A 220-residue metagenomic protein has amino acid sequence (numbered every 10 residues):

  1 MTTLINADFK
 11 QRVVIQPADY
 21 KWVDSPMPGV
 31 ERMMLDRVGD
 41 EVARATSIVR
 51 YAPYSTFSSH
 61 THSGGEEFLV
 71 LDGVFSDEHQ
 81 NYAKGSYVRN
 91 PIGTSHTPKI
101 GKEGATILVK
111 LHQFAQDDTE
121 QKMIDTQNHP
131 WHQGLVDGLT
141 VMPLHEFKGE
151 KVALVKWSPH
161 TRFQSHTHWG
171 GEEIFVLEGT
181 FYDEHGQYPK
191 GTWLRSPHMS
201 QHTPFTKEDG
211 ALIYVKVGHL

Functional and structural regions predicted by a protein language model:
M1-E41, K102-G149: A short, N-terminal "cap"/entry segment at the start of jelly-roll beta-barrel domains of the cupin/DSBH fold
V30, D40, N81, I92-D117 (+1 more regions): Ligand-binding loop in jelly-roll beta-barrel domains
I48-Y51, F68-D72, Y87, I107-V109 (+3 more regions): Short, structured motif recognition centered on aromatic/hydrophobic residues
A52-S55, H62-D77, T161, H168-E184 (+1 more regions): Glycine- and acidic-residue-biased ligand/ion/polar-headgroup-sensing regions
D77-T94, D183-H202: Short acidic-glycine-tyrosine-enriched beta hairpin
M123-T126, P130-E178, D183: Surface-exposed interaction/gating patches
